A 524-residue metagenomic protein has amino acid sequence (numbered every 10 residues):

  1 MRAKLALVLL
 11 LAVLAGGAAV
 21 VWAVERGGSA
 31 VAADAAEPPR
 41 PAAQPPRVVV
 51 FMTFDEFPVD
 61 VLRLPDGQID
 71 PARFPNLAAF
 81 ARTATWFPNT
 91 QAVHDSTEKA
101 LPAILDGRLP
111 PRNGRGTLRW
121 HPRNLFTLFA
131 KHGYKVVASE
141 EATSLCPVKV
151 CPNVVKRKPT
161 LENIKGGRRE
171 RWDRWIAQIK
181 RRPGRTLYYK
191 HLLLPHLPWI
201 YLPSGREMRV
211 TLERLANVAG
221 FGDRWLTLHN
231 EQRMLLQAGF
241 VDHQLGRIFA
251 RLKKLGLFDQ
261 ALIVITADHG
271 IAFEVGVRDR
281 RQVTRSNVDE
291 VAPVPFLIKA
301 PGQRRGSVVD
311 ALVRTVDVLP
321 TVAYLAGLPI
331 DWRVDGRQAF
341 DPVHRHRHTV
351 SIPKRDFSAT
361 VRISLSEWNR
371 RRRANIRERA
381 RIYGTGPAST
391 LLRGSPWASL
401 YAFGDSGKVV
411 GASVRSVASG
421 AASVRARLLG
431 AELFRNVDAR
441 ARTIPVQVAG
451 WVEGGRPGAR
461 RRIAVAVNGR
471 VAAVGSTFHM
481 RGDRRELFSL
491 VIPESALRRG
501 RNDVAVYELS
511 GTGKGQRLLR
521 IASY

Functional and structural regions predicted by a protein language model:
M1-V491, A496-Y524: Catalytic domains that recognize anionic headgroups
